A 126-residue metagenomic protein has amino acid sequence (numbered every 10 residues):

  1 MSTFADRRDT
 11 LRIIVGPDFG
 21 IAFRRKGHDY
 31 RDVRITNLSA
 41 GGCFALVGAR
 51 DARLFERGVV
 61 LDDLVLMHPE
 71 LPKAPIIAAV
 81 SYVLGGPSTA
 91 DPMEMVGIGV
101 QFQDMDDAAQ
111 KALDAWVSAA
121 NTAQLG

Functional and structural regions predicted by a protein language model:
M1-D51, D114-G126: N-terminal helix initiation/capping motif
D6-D9, S88-G126: C-terminal output/interaction extensions
L11-I13, E56-G58, E70-P72, D91-M95: A generic structural micro-feature
D18-R24, E56-K73: Short conserved beta-strand and strand-loop elements enriched in small hydrophobics with frequent Asp/Gly
D32-R34, I76-L84: Short beta-strand-centered aromatic/proline hotspots
A40, V83-T89: Short, conserved beta-turn/loop elements at beta-strand boundaries and strand-helix junctions
A52-E56, A108-K111: Short, conserved charged micro-motifs
